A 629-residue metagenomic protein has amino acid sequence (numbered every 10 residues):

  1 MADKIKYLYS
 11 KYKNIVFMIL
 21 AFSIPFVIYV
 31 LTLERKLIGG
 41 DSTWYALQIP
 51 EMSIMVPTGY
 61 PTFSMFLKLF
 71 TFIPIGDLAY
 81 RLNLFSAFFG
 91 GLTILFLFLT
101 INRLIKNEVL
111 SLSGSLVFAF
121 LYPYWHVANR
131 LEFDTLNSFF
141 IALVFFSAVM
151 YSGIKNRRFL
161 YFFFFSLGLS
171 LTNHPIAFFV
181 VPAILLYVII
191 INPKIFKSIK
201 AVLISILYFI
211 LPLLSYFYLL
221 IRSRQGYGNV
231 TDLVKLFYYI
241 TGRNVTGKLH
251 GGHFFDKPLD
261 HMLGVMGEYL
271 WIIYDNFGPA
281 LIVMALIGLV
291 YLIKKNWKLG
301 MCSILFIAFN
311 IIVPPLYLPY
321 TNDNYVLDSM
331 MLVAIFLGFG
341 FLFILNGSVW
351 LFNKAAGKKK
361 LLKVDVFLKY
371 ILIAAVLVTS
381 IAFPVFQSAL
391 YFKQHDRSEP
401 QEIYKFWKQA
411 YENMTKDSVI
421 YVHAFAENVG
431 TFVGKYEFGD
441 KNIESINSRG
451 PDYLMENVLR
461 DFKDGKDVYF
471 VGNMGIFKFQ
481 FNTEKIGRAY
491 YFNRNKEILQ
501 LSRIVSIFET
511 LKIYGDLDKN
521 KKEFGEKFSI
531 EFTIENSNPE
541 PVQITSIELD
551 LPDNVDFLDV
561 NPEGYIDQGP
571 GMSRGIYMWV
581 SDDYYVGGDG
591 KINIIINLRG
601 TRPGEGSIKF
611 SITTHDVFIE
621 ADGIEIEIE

Functional and structural regions predicted by a protein language model:
N14-M18, L92, L97-F120, S138-F139 (+5 more regions): Transmembrane-helix signature of polytopic, membrane-embedded enzymes that assemble or transfer cell-envelope glycans
V27, F343, Y370-S398: Transmembrane alpha-helical segments
G40, H126-L136: Short acidic/glycine- and proline-prone juxtamembrane loop motifs at membrane-interface regions of multi-pass membrane
P61, M65, I73-L95, L112-S115 (+4 more regions): Loop-to-helix entry region of an early transmembrane alpha helix in multi-pass inner-membrane enzymes
L84-I105, A142-M150, F162, I287 (+1 more regions): Transmembrane-helix motifs of polytopic, lipid-linked glycan transferases
R103-E108, L136, V144-F162, L167-S170 (+1 more regions): Membrane-interface transmembrane helices that cradle and orient dolichyl/undecaprenyl
D134, F178-V181, L185-I293: Transmembrane-lumen/periplasm boundary regions of multi-pass, lipid-linked membrane glycan transferases
M301-S348: Hydrophobic/aromatic-rich transmembrane helices and adjacent perimembrane loops
